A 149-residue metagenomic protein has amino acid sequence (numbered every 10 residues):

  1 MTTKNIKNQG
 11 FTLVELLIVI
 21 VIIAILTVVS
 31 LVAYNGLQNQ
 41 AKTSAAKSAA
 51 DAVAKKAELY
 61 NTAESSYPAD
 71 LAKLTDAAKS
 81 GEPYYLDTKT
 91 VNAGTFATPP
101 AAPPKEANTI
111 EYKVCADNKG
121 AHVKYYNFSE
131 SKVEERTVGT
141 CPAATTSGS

Functional and structural regions predicted by a protein language model:
M1-F11: N-terminal leader/signal peptides at the extreme start of proteins
F11-V21: N-terminal signal-anchor/signal peptide hydrophobic helix marking the start of the first transmembrane segment
T12, V29, S44: Conserved Walker
V21-I22, A49: Residues within membrane-spanning alpha-helices of integral membrane proteins, especially the hydrophobic core/packing
I23-A41: C-terminal juxtamembrane segment of a hydrophobic transmembrane alpha-helix
N39-Y67: Membrane-proximal N-terminal amphipathic helix
T62-E130, G148: Extracellular/periplasmic head regions of type IV pilus-like filament subunits
S129-S149: Short, low-complexity, Pro/Ser/Thr/Gly-rich segments in the mature regions of secreted, periplasmic
